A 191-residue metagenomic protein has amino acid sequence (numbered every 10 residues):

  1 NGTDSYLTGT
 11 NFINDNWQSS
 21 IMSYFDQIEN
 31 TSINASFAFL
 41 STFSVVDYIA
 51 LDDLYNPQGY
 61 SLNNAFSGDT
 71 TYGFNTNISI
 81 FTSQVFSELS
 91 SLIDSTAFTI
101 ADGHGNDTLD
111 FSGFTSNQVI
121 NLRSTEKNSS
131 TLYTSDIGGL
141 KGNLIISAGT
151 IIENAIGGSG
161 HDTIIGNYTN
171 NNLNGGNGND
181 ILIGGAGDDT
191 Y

Functional and structural regions predicted by a protein language model:
Y6-D15, S20, F25-T31, D52-F86 (+3 more regions): GD-rich hexapeptide-repeat beta-solenoids
I13-N16, S44, S91-I93, A101-H104: Extracellular/periplasmic catalytic domains that process cell-envelope and extracellular macromolecules
Q18, S44-A50, A148: Stable alpha-helical elements in mature extracytoplasmic
I33-S41, V85-E88, I93-T96, G139-K141: Active-site rim elements
S91-L92, L144-G149, I156-G157, I164-T169 (+2 more regions): Low-complexity, polar/charged sequence tracts that form flexible coils or short amphipathic helices and often embed
T99, T108, V119, I151-N154 (+4 more regions): Discrete beta-strand positions within long extracellular beta-solenoid architectures
H104, G113-T115, S124, I156-H161 (+3 more regions): Extracellular, beta-strand-rich repeat scaffolds characterized by small/acidic residue-biased motifs
Y133-I151: Extracellular beta-strand-rich solenoid/capping regions of secreted or surface-exposed proteins that bind or remodel
